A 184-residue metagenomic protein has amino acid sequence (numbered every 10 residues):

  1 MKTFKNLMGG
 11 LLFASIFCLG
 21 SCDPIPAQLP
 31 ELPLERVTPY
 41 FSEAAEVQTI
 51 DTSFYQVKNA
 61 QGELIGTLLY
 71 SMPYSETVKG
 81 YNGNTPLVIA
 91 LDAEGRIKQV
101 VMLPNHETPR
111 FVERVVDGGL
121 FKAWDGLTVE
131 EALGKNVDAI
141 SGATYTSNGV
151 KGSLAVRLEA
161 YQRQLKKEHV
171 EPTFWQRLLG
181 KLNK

Functional and structural regions predicted by a protein language model:
K2-M8: Bacterial N-terminal signal peptides that target proteins for export
G9-C18: Bacterial N-terminal signal peptides
C22-K184: Flexible, solvent-exposed loop/hinge segments and secondary-structure transition points
